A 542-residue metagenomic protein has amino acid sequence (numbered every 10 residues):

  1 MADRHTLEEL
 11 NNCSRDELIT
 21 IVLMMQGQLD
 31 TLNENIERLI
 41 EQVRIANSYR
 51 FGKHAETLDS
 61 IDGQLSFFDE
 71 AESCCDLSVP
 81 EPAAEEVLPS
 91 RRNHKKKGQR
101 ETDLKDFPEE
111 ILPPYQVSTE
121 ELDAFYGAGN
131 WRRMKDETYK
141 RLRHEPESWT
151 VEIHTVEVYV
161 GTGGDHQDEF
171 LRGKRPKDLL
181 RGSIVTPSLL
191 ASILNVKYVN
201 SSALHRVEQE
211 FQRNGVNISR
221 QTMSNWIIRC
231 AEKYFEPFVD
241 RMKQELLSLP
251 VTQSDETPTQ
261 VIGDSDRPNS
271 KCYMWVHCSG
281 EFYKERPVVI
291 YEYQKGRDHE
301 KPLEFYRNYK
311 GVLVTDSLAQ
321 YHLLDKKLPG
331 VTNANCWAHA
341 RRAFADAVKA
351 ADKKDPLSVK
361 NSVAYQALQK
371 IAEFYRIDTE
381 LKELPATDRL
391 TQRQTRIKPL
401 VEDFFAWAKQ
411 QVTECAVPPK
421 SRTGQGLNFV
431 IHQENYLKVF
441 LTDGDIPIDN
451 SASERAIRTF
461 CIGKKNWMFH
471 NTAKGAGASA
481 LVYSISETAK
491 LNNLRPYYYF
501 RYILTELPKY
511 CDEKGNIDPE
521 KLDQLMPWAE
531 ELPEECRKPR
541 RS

Functional and structural regions predicted by a protein language model:
M1-R181, M223-S224, Q253-S254, R393-R396 (+2 more regions): Short, flexible loop/hinge motifs at secondary-structure junctions
A2-D3, E8-E9, E101, V158-S542: Catalytic center-proximal scaffold of phosphoryl-transfer enzymes
